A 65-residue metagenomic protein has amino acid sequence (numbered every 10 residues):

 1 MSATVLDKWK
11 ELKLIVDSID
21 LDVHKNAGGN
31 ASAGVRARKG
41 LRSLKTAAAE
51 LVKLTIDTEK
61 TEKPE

Functional and structural regions predicted by a protein language model:
M1-V23: N-terminal acidic leader/helix
A3-L6, T58-P64: Membrane-interface helix-loop junctions in multi-pass transporters/channels
V16, D20-V23, K45-A48, V52-T55: A structural signal for well-ordered alpha-helices, especially hydrophobic packing surfaces of coiled-coils
D17-V35: Short E/K-rich amphipathic alpha-helical oligomerization segments
N26-G29, G40, A47: Residues at the start of alpha-helices and the adjacent loop-to-helix junctions
G34-R42: Short, charged, amphipathic alpha-helical segments
K45, P64-E65: Domain-level signal for soluble alpha/beta catalytic cores
